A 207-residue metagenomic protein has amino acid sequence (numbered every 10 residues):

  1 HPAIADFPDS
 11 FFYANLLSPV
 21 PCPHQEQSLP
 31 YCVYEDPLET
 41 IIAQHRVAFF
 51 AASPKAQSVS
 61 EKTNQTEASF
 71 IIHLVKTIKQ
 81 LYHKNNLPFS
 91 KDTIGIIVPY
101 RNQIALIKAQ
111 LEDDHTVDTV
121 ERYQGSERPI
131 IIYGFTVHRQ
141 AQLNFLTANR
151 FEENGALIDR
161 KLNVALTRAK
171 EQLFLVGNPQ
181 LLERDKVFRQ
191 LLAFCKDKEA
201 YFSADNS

Functional and structural regions predicted by a protein language model:
H1, Q103-I104: Alpha-helix N-cap/loop-to-helix initiation residues
H1-T77, S126-R128, V164-K170, L175-S207: Helicase-core coupling region on the C-terminal RecA-like lobe
E61-N64, I71, T93-Q103: Conserved strand-helix element at the start of the C-terminal RecA-like helicase core
T77-I97, I104-T167, P179-E183, E199-D205: Conserved helicase C-terminal RecA-like lobe
